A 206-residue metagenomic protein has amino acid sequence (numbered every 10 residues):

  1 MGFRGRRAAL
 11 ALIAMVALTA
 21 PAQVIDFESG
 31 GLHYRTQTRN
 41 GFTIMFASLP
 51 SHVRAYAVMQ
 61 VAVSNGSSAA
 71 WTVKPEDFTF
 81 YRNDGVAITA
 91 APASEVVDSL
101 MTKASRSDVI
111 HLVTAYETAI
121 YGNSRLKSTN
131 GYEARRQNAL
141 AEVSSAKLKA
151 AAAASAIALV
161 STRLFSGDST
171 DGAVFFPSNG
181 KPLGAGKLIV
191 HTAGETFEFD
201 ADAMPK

Functional and structural regions predicted by a protein language model:
M1-A11: Bacterial N-terminal signal peptides that target proteins for export
A9-T19: Bacterial N-terminal signal peptides
Q23-K206: Conserved functional micro-motifs across diverse proteins
